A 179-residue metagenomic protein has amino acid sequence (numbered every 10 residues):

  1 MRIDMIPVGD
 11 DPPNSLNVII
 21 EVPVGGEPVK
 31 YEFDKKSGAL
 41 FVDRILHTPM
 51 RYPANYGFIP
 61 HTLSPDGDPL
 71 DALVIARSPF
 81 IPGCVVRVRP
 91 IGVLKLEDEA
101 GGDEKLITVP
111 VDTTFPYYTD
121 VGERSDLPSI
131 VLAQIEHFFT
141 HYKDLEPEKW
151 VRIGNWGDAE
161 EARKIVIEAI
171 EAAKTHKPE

Functional and structural regions predicted by a protein language model:
M1-E179: Hydrophobic N-terminal alpha-helices or hydrophobic patches in metabolic proteins across all domains of life
